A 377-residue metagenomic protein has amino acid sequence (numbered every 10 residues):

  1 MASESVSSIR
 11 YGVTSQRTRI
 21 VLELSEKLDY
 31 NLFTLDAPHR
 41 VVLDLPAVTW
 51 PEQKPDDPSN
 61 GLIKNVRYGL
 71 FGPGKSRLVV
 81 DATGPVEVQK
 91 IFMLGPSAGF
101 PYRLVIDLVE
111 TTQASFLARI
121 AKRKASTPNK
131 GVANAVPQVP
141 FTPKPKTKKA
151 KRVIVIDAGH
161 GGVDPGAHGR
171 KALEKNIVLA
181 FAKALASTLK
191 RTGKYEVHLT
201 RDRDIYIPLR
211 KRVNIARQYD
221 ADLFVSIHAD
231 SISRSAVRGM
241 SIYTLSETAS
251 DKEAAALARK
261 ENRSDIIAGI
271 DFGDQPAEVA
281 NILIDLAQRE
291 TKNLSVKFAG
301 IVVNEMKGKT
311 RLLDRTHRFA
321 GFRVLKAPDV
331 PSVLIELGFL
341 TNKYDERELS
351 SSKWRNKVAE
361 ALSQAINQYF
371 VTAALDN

Functional and structural regions predicted by a protein language model:
M1-V153: Signal-peptide-cleaved, periplasmic/extracellular N-terminal interaction regions immediately downstream of the signal
L24-E26, L45-A47, A82-G84, D107-E110 (+5 more regions): Flexible glycine-/small-residue-rich
N31-L32, E52-Q53, V163-A167, K343: Short, solvent-exposed loop/turn elements at domain surfaces
Q89, L313-F319: Short beta-strand elements
F100-P101, A236-R238, A327-S332: A short, glycine/Asx- and small/polar-enriched loop/turn that sits immediately N-terminal to a beta-strand
P128-V279, Q288-N304, G308, R347 (+4 more regions): Catalytic-core regions of hydrolytic enzymes
F319-N377: C-terminal, charge/polar-rich interaction regions
